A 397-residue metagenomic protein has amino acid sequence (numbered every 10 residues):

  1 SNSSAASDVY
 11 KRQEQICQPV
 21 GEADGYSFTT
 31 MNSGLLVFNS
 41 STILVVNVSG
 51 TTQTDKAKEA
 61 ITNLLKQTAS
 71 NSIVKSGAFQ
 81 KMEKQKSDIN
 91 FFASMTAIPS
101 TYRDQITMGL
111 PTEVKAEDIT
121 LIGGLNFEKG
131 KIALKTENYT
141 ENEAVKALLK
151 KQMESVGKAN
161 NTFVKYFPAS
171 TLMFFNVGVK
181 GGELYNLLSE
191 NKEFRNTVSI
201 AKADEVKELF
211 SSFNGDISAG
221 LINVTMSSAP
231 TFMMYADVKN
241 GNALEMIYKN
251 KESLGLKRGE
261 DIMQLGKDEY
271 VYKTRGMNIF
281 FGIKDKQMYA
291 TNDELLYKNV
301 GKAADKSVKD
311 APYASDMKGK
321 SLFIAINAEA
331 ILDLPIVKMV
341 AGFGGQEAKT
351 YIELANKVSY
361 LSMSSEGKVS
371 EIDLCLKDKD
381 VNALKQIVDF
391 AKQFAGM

Functional and structural regions predicted by a protein language model:
S1-Q13: Single conserved hydrophobic/aromatic residue that forms the stacking wall/gate of nucleotide- or nucleobase-binding
K11-S40, A78-K81, Q85-F92, G241-K284 (+1 more regions): Short Gly/Thr-rich strand-loop-strand
G21-S41, L125-K129, V164-A169, L209-F232 (+2 more regions): Short, low-complexity cationic-aromatic patches
S27-K66, F175, K273-D305, E366-S370: A short, solvent-exposed beta-edge/loop patch
S49-Q53, F91-S100, Y139-E141, K180 (+4 more regions): Hydrophobic lipid-interacting interfaces of membrane-associated proteins
T68-N176, S321, I326-M397: Leucine-rich, highly hydrophobic segment in Treponema pallidum outer-membrane-associated proteins
T171-L172, N176-M263: Long, K/E/R/D-enriched contiguous segments that form extended
K273-E353: C-terminal soluble interaction/assembly domains
